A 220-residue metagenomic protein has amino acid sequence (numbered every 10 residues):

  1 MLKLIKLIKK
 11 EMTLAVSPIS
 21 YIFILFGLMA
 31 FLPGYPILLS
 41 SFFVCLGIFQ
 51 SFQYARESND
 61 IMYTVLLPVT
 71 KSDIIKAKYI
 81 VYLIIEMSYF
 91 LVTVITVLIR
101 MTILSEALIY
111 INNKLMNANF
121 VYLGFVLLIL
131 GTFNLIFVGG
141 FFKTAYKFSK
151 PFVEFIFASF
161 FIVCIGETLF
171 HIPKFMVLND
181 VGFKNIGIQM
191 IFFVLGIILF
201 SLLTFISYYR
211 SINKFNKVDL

Functional and structural regions predicted by a protein language model:
L2-I61, K78-L220: Hydrophobic alpha-helical transmembrane segments of membrane proteins
Y63-V65: Juxtamembrane/interface alpha-helical elements of multi-pass membrane proteins
D73-I75: Alpha-helix N-cap/helix-start motif at helix boundaries, enriched for small hydrophobics
